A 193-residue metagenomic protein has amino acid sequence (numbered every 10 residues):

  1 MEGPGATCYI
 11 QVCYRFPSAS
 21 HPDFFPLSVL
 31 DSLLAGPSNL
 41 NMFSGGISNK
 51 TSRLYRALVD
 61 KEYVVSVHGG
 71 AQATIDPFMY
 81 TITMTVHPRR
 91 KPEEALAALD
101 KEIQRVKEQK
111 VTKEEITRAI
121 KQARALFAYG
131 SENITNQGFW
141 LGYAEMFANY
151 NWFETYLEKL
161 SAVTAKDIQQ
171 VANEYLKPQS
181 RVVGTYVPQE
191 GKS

Functional and structural regions predicted by a protein language model:
M1-S20, G130, T185-S193: An aromatic/glycine/proline-enriched structural segment found at the starts of mature extracellular/organellar domains
G3-G5, Q72-M79, N149-N151: Short, flexible turn/loop "capping" segments at secondary-structure junctions
G5-Y9, R53, E62-V64, P77-M79 (+5 more regions): Extracytoplasmic
Q11-C13, A35-V86: A structural supersecondary motif
V12, S28-L30, L58, I82 (+4 more regions): Buried hydrophobic packing residues in well-ordered domains
C13-S20, N41-S44, T81-R90, I103-K110 (+1 more regions): Second-shell loop/turn segments in exported
P37, S48, Q72-G130: M16/insulysin-pitrilysin zinc metalloprotease superfamily fold
T83-T85, V106, E114-S193: C-terminal regions of mature proteins
